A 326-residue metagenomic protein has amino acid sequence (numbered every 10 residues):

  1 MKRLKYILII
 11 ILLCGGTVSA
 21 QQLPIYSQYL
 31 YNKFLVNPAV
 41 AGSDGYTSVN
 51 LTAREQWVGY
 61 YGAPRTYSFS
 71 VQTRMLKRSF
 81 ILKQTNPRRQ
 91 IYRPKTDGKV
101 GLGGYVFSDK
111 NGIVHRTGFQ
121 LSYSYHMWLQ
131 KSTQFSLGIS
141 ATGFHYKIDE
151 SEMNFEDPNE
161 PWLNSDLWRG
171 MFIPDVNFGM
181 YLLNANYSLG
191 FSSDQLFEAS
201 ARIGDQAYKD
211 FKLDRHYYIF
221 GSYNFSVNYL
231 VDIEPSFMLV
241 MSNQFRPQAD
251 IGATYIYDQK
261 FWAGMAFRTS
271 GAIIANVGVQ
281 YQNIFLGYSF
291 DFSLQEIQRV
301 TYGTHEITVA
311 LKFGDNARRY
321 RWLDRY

Functional and structural regions predicted by a protein language model:
L4-G15: Sec-dependent N-terminal signal peptides
G16-A20: Sec/Tat signal peptide C-region and signal peptidase I cleavage site
Q21-Y326: Subset of outer-membrane beta-barrel
